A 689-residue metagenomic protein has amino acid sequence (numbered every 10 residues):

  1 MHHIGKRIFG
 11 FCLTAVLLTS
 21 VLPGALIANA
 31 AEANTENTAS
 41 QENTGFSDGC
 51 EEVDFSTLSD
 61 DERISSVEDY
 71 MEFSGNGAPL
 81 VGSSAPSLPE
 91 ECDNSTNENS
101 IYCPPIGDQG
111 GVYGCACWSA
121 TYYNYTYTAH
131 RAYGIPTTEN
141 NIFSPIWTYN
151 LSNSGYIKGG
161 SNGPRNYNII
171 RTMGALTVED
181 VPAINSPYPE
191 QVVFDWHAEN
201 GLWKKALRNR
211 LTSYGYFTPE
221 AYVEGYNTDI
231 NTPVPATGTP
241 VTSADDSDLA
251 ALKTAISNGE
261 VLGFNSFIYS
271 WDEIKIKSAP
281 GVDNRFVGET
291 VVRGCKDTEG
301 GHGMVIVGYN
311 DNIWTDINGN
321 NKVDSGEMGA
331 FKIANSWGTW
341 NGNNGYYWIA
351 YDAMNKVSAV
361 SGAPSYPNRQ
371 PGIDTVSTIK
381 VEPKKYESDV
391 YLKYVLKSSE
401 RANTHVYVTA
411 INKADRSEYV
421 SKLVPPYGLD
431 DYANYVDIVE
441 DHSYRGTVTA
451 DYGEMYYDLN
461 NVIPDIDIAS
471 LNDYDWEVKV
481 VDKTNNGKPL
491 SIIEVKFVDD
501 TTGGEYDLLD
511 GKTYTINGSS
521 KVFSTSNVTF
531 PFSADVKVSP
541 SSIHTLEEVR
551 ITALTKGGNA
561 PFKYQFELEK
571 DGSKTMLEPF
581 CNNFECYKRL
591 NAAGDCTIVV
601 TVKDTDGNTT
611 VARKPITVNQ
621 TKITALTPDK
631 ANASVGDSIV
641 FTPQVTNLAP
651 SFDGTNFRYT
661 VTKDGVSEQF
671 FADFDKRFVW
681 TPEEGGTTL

Functional and structural regions predicted by a protein language model:
V21-E36: Sec-dependent signal peptide cleavage junction
E42-F46, Y113, C117, T121-Y125 (+7 more regions): Predominantly the structural core of cysteine protease catalytic domains
P531-V538, T621-P628: Proline-enriched interdomain boundary motifs that mark the N-terminal boundary and often initiate the first structured
E547-T555, D637-N647: A short beta-strand segment in extracellular, disulfide-stabilized domains
K556-A560, T646-D653: Short glycine/proline-centered coil/turn motifs in the loop regions of extracellular beta-sandwich domains
M576-N583, E668-F674: Short beta-strand segments within Ig-like beta-sandwich modules, predominantly Fibronectin type-III
N582-G594, K676-G686: Solvent-exposed segments in extracellular or luminal domains encompassing
